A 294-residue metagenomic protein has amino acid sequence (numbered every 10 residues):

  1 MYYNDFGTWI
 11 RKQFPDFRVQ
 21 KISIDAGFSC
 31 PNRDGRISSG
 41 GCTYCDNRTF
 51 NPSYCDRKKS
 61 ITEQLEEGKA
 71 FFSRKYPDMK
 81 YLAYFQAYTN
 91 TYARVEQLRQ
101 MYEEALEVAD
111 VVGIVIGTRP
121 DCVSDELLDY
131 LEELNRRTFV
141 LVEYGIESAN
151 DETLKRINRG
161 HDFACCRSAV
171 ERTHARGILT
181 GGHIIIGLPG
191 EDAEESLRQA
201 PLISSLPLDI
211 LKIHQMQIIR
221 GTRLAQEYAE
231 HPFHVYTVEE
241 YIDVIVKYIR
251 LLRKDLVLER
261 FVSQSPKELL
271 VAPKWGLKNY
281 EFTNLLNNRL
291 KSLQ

Functional and structural regions predicted by a protein language model:
M1-L82: N-terminal [4Fe-4S]-dependent radical SAM core
Y2-R11, P15-Q20, I210, Q217-Q294: Auxiliary Fe-S-binding modules of radical SAM enzymes
Q20-I24, Y81-A83, I114-I116, V140-Y144 (+3 more regions): Hydrophobic faces of well-ordered beta-strands that scaffold small-molecule active sites in alpha/beta enzyme cores
C42, L106-V111, R198-I213, F282-Q294: Structural recognition of alpha->loop->beta junctions
R48-G68, F72-V95, D110-V123, F139-C166 (+1 more regions): Core AdoMet radical
F72-Y76, Y102-A109, D129-F139, E171-A175 (+1 more regions): Acidic (Asp/Glu)-rich catalytic clusters
V95-E103, S124-E133, S196: Distinct, well-ordered alpha-helical segments
A164-R223, E239-V262: Conserved C-terminal portion of the radical SAM core fold that forms the substrate/S-adenosylmethionine-binding
